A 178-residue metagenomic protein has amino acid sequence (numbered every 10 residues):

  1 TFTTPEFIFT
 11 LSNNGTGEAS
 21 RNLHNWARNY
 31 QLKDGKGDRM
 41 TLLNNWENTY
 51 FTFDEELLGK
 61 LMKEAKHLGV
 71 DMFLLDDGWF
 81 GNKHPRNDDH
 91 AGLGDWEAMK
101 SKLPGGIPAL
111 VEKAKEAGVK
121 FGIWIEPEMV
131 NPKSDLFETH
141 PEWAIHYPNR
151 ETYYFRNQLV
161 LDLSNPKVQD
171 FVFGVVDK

Functional and structural regions predicted by a protein language model:
T1-N13: Short Pro-Gly-centered flexible turn/kink motifs
F2-T3, R28-N29, L57-K63: Glycine-enriched loop-and-adjacent helix/strand subsegments that border the catalytic/binding cleft of enzyme cores
T4-F7, L23, L43: Generic structural hydrophobic/aromatic packing signal, biased to beta-strands
T10-N22: Short, Lys/Arg- and Gly-enriched loop/turn segments at beta-strand edges
A19-N29, V172, K178: Short, Φ-rich (hydrophobic/aromatic) sequence segments
H24-K36, T41: Long, charged amphipathic helices and adjacent flexible linkers at domain junctions
K36-K178: Aromatic-lined carbohydrate-binding/catalytic grooves of carbohydrate-active enzymes
